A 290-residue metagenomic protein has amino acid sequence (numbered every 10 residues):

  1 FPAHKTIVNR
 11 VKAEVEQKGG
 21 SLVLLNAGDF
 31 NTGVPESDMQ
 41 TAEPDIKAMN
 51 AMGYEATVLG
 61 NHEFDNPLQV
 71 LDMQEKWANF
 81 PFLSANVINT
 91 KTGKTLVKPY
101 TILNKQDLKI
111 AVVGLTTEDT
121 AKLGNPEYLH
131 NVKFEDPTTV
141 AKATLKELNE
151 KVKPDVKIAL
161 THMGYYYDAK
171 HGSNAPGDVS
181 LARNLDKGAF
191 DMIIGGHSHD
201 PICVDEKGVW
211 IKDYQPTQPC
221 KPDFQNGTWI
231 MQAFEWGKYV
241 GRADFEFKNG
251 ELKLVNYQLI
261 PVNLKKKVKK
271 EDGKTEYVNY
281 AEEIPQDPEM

Functional and structural regions predicted by a protein language model:
F1-N263: Acidic, metal/ion-coordinating pockets
F234, A243, L252-M290: Hard-cation-handling environments
